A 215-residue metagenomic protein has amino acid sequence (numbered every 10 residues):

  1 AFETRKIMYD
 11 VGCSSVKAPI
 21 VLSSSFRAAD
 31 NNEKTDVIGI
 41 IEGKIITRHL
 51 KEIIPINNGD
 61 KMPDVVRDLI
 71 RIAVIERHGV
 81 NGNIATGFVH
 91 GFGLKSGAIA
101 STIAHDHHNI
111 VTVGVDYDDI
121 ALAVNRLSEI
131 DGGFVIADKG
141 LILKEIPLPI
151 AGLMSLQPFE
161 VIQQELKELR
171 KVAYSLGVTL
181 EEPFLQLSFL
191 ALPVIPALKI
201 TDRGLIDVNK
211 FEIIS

Functional and structural regions predicted by a protein language model:
A1-S215: Active-site microenvironment of metallo-dependent hydrolases
